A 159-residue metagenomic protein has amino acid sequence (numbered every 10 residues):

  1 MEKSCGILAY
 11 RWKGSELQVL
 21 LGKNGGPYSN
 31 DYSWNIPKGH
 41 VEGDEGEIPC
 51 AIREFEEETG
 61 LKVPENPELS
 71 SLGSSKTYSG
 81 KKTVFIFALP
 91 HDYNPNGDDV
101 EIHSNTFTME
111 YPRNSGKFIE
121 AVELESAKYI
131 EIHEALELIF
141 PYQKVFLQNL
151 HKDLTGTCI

Functional and structural regions predicted by a protein language model:
M1-I36: N-terminal strand-loop-strand
G39-P141, V145, C158-I159: Unchanged
